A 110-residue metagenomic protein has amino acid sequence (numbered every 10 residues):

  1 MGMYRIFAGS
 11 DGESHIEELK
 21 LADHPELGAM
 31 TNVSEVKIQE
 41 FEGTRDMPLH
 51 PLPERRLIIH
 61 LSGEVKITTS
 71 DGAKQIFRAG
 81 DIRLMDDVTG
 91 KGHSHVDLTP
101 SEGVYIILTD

Functional and structural regions predicted by a protein language model:
M1-E40: A short, N-terminal "cap"/entry segment at the start of jelly-roll beta-barrel domains of the cupin/DSBH fold
G9-S10, L61, S70: Short, ordered coil/turn segments that flank beta-strands lining enzyme active or ligand-binding pockets
L21-H24, S34-L52, D86-G90, T109-D110: Conserved short histidine dyad/triad with adjacent acidic residue
S34, G72-D81, D87-D110: Ligand-binding loop in jelly-roll beta-barrel domains
E40, P51-I67, I107-T109: Short, conserved beta-strand element in jelly-roll/cupin
D46-M47, E64-T68, I82: Short beta-strand segments in beta-sandwich/barrel cores
